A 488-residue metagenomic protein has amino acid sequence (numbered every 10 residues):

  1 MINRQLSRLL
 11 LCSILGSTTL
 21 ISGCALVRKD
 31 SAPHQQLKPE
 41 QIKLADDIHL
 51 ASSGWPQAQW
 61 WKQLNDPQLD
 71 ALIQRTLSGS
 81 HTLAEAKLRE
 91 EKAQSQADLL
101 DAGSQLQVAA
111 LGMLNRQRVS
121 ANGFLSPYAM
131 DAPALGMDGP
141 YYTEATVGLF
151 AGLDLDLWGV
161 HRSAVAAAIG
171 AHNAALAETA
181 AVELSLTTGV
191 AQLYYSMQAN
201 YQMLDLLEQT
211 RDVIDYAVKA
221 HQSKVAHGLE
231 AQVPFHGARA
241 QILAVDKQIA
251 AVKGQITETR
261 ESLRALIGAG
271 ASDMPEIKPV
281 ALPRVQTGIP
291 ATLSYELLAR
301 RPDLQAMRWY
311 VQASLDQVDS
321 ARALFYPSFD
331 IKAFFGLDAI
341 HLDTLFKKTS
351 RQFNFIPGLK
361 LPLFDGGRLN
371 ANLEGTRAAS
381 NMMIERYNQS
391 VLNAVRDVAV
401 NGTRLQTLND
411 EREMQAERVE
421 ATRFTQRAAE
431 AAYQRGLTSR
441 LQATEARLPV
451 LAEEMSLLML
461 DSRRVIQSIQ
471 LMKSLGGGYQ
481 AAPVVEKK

Functional and structural regions predicted by a protein language model:
I2-S78, S126-M130, D138, I169 (+3 more regions): Terminal intrinsically disordered/low-complexity segments used for targeting and assembly
W55-L64, M113-F150, D273-P290, D319 (+2 more regions): Small/polar, glycine/serine/threonine/aspartate-rich low-complexity segments that form flexible
L69-A71, E144-T146, Q192, G237 (+2 more regions): Transmembrane beta-barrel architecture of outer-membrane proteins
I73, T146-F150, Y194, R239 (+3 more regions): Membrane-embedded beta-strand positions in outer-membrane beta-barrel channels/transporters
A84-E85, D101, Y141, L155-E183 (+8 more regions): Sec/SRP-type N-terminal targeting helices
A177-L293, R404, L408, A428-A431 (+2 more regions): Periplasmic alpha-helical coiled-coil/stalk elements that build and connect Gram-negative outer-membrane
V225-L229, Y433-L437, S474-G478: A short glycine-centered flexible hinge/capping loop motif at secondary-structure junctions
